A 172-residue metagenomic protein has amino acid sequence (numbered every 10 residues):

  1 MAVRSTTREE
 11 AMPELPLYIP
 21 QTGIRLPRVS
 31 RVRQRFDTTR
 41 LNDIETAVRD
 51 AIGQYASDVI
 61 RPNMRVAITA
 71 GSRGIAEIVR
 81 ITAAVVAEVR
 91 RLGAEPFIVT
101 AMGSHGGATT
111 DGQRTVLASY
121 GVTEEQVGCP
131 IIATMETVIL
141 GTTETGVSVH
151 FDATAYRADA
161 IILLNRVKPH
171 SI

Functional and structural regions predicted by a protein language model:
M1-T46: N-terminal amphipathic/basic leader segments beginning at the initiator methionine
E45-Y55, T82-V85: Short, well-ordered amphipathic alpha-helical segments that serve as non-catalytic structural scaffolds within diverse
A51-A67, R90-G93: Glycine-rich phosphate/diphosphate-binding loops that line cofactor/substrate pockets in enzymes
R65-G74, F97-S104: Short glycine-rich or small-residue beta-strand-to-loop segments that form or flank ligand, phosphate, metal/Fe-S
I75-T82, G107-A108, H170-I172: Short glycine/serine/threonine-rich phosphate/pyrophosphate-binding segments that cradle anionic phosphate groups
A76-P96: Histidine-anchored nucleotide/phosphate-binding helix
L92-D111, Q126: Active-site histidine-anchored catalytic micro-motif
G112-I172: An acidic, phosphate/nucleotide-engaging active-site surface
